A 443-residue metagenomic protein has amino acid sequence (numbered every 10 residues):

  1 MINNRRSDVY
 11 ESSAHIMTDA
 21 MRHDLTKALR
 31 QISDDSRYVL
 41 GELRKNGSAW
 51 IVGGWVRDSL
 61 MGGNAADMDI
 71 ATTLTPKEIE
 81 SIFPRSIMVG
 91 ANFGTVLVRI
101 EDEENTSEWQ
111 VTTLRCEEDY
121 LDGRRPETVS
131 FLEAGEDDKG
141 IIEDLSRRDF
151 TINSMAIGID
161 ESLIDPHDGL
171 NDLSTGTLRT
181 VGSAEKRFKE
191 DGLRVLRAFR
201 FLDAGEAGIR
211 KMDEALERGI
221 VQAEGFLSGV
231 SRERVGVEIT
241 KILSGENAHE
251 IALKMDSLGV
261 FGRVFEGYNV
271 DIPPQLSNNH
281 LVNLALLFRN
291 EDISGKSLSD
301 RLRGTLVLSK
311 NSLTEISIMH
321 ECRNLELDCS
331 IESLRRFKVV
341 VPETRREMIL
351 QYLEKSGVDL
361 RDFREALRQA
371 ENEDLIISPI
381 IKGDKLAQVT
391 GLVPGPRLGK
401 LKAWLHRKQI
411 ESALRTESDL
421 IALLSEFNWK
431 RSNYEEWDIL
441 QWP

Functional and structural regions predicted by a protein language model:
M1-P443: Catalytic cores of the polymerase beta-like nucleotidyltransferase superfamily and closely associated nucleotide
